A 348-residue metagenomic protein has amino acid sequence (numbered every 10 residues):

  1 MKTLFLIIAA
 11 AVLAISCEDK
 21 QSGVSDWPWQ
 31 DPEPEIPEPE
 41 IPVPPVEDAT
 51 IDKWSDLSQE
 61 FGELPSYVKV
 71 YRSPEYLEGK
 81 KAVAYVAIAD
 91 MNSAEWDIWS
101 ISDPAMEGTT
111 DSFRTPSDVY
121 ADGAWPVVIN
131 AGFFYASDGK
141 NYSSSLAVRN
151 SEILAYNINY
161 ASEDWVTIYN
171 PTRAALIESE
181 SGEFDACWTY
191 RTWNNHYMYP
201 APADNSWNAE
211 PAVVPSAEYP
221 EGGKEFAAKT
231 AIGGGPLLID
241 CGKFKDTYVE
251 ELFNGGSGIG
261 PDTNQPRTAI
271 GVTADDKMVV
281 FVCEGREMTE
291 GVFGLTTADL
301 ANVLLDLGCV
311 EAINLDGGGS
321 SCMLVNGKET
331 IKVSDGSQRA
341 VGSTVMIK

Functional and structural regions predicted by a protein language model:
M1-I7: Sec-dependent signal peptide recognition, specifically the positively charged N-region followed immediately by
L13-S16: C-terminal motif of bacterial Sec signal peptides marking the signal peptidase cleavage site
E18-W193: Zymogen propeptides
A82-V86, R173, G233-G235, N264-A269 (+1 more regions): Short glycine-rich loop/turn motifs
G108-T110, N195-A201, S257-G258, T289-L295: A short, polar/proline- and glycine-enriched secondary-structure boundary/capping micro-motif
P126-N130, L176-I177, D185-A186, L237-L238 (+4 more regions): Structural recognition of the beta-strand scaffold that forms the well-ordered cores of secreted hydrolase catalytic
S137-G260: Active-site-adjacent helix-turn-beta-strand microarchitecture at beta-sheet edges that either contains or buttresses
D138-V166, T247-E311, S320-K348: Conserved, well-ordered active-site substructure
